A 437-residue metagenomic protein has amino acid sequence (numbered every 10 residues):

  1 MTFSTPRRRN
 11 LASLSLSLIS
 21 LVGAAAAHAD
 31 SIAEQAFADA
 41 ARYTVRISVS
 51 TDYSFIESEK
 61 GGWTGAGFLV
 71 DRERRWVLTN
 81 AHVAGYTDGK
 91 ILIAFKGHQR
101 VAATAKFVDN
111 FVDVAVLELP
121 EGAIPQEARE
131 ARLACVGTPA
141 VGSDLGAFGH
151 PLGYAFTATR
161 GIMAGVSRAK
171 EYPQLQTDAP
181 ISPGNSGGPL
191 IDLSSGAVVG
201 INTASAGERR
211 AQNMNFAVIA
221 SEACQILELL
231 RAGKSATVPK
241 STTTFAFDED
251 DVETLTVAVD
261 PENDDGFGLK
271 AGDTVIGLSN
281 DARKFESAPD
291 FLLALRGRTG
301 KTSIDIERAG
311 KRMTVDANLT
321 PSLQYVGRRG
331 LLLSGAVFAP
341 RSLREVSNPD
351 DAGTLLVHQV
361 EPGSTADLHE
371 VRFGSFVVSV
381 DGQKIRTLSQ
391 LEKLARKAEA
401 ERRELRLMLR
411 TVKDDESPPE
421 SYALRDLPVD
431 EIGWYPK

Functional and structural regions predicted by a protein language model:
D30-E34, D52-E73, Q99-A102, G187 (+2 more regions): A conserved glycine-rich beta-strand in the N-terminal activation segment of trypsin-fold
S31-F37, A103, E121, P125-Q126 (+4 more regions): C-terminal cap/linker of serine protease catalytic domains
I32-A36, Q126-Q174, G207-M214, L229-T237 (+2 more regions): Flexible, gly/ser-rich surface segments that form the specificity/activation loops bordering the active-site cleft
V45-R46, S50, I56-K90, G266 (+2 more regions): Catalytic histidine site
Y53, R72-G149, G153-F156, E171-L175 (+1 more regions): Conserved active-site neighborhood of the chymotrypsin/trypsin-like protease fold
S54-E59, T87-K90, P125-A128, F148-R160 (+4 more regions): Active-site loop architecture of trypsin-fold serine endopeptidases
R74-L78, S195, V199, D264-A288 (+1 more regions): Conserved PDZ fold ligand-binding element
V83-G85, T274-D305, S379-M408: PDZ domains, with a preference for the canonical peptide-binding region formed by the helix
